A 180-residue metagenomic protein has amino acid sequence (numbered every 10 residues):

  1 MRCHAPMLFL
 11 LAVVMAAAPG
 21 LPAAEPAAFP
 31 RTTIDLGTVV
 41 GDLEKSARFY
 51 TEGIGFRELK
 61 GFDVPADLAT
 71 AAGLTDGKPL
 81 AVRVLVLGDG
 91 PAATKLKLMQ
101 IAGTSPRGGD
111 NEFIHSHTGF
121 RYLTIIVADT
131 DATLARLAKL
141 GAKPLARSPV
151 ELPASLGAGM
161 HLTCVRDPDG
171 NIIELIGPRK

Functional and structural regions predicted by a protein language model:
M1-A5: Positively charged n-region of N-terminal signal peptides that target proteins for export
P6-A18: Bacterial N-terminal signal peptides
A12, E25-A27, L74, L87 (+2 more regions): Residues embedded in well-ordered secondary-structure elements
L21-F29, T38, G61, L96 (+2 more regions): Vicinal oxygen chelate
T32-D42, V82-A102, G108-L137, H161-R166: Vicinal oxygen chelate
V39-A93, K139, L156-A158, C164-R166: Core segments of cupin and vicinal oxygen chelate
F62-A66, I101-T104, S148-V150: Generic short beta-strand segments
A66-A71, S105-N111, P153-A154: A short, acidic/glycine-rich surface segment
